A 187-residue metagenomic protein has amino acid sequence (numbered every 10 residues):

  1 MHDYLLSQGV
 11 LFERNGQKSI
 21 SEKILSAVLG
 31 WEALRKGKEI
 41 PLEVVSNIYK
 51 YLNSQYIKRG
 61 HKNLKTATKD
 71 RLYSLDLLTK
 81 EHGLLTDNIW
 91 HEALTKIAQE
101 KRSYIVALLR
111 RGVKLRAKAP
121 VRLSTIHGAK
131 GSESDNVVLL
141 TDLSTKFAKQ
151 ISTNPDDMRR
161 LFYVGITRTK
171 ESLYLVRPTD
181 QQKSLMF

Functional and structural regions predicted by a protein language model:
M1-F187: The feature marks helicase ATPase cores and/or their adjacent C-terminal helical subdomains in SF1/SF2/AAA+ helicases
